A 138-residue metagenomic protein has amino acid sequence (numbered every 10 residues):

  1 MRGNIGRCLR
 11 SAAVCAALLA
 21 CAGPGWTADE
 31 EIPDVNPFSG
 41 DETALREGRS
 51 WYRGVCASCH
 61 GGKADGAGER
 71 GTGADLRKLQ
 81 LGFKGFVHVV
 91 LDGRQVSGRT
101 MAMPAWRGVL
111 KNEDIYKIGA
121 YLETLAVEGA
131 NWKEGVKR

Functional and structural regions predicted by a protein language model:
R2-A13: Bacterial N-terminal signal peptides that target proteins for export
V14-C15, G25: Cleavable N-terminal signal peptides
A28-F38, E42, S50-G54, G98-R138: Flexible coil segments in periplasmic/lumen-exposed cytochrome c-class electron-transfer proteins
F38-R49, G61-D92, V109: Gly/Gly-Pro-rich "capping" loops immediately C-terminal to redox-active cysteine motifs in periplasmic/lumenal
C56-C59: Short cysteine clusters
